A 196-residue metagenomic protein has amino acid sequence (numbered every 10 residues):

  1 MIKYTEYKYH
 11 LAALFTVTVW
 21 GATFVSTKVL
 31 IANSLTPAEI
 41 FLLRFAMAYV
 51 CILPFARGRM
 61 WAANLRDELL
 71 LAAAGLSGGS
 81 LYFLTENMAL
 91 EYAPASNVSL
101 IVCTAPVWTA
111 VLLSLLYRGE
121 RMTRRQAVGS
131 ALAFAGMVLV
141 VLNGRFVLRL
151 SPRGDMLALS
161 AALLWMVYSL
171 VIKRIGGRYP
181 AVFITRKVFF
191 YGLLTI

Functional and structural regions predicted by a protein language model:
M1-E39, L76, L148-R174, V182-F183 (+1 more regions): Glycine-/small-residue-enriched transmembrane alpha-helix faces in small-molecule transporters and effluxers
L11, T18, T23, M47-C51 (+3 more regions): Alpha-helical transmembrane segments of compact multi-pass small-molecule transporters, enriched in specific families
F15, L43, A74, I101-T104 (+3 more regions): Hydrophobic core positions of alpha-helical segments in small-molecule transporters and transporter systems
V19, T23-F24, L53-V102, M137-L139: Specific transmembrane alpha-helical segments of multi-pass solute transporters/efflux pumps, especially DMT/EamA
L30, I40, R44, A89 (+5 more regions): Hydrophobic/aromatic residues within transmembrane alpha-helices of multi-pass small-molecule transporters
A32-E39, L84-T104, G177-V182: Structural motif at transmembrane-helix junctions in multi-pass transporters
I52, A72, T104, V111-L112 (+3 more regions): Hydrophobic transmembrane alpha-helices of multi-pass small-molecule transport proteins
N64-L70, S99-V102, R118-L139, L148-D155: Loop-to-transmembrane alpha-helix entry segments
